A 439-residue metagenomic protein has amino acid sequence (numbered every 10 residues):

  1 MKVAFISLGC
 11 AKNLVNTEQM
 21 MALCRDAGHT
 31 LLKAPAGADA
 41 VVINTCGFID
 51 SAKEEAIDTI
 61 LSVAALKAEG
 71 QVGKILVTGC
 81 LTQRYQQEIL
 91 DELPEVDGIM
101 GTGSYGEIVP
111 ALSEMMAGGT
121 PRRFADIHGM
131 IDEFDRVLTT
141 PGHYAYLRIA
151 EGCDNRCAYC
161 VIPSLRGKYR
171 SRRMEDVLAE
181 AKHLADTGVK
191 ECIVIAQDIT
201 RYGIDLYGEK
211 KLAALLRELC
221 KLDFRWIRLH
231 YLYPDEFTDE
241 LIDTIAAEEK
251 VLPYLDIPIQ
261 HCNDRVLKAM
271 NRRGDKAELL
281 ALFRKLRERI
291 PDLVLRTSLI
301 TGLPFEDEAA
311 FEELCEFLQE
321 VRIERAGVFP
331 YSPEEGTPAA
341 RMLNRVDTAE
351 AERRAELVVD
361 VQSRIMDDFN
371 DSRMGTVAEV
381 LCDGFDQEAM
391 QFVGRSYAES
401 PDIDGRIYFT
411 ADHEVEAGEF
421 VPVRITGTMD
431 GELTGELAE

Functional and structural regions predicted by a protein language model:
M1-Y202, E240, L255, A277-E288 (+3 more regions): Proteins enriched for Cys/Gly/acidic motifs involved in redox and nucleic-acid/cofactor modification
I6, I195-Q197, H230-L232, P258-Q260 (+6 more regions): Generic beta-strand/beta-sheet core signal
G47-F48, R166-G167, L206-E209, K268-G274 (+1 more regions): Short glycine-enriched, charge-decorated loop/helix-capping segments at active-site entrances that position
I75-G79, R84, D186-A309, Q319: Conserved SAM/AdoMet-binding glycine-rich loop
D91-G106, A213-F224, A247-Y254, E313-R325 (+2 more regions): Structural recognition of alpha->loop->beta junctions
V137-L138, D243-A247, I259, N370-S372 (+2 more regions): Replace "in large, NTP-powered and nucleic-acid-processing enzymes" with "in large, NTP-powered factors and other
C157, V177, V194, L229 (+7 more regions): Conserved, mostly hydrophobic/aromatic
R341-E439: Terminal RNA-binding accessory module
